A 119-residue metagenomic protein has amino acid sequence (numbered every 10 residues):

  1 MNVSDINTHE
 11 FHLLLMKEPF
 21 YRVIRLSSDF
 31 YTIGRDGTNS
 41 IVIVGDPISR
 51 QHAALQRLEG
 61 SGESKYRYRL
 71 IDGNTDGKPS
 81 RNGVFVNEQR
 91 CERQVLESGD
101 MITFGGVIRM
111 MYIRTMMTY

Functional and structural regions predicted by a protein language model:
M1-D46, Q56-Y66, R114-Y119: Intrinsically disordered, low-complexity acidic Ser/Thr-rich regulatory segments
E10, L26, I33, S64-Y66 (+1 more regions): C-terminal boundary/linker segments immediately following FHA domains
S49-R50: DNA-recognition element of transcription regulators
R69-G73: Short, acidic/hydrophobic/Gly-rich beta-strand patch recurrent on exposed beta strands that often constitutes part
